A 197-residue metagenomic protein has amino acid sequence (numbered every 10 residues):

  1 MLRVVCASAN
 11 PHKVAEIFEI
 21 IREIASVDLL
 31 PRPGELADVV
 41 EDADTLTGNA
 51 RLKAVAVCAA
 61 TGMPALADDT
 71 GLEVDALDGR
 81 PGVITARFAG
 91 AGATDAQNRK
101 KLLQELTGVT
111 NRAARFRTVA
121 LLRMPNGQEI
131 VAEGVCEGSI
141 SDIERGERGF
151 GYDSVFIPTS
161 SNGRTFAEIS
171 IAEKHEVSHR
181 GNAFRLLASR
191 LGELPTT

Functional and structural regions predicted by a protein language model:
L2-V5, P11-T197: Anionic-ligand binding patches
